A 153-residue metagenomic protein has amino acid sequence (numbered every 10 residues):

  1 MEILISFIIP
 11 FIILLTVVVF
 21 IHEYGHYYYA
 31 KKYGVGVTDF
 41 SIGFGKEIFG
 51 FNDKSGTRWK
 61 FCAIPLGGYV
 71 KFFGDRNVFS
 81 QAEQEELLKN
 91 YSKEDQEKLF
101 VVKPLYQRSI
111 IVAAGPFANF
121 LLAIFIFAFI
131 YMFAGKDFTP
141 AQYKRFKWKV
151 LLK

Functional and structural regions predicted by a protein language model:
M1-G34: Long, highly hydrophobic alpha-helical transmembrane signal-anchor segments
E2-S6, N119, P140: Internal amphipathic alpha-helical segments of the cytochrome P450 catalytic fold
K31-I126: Membrane-embedded helix-turn/re-entrant segments that form the catalytic/gating core of multi-pass membrane enzymes
F125-F133: Hydrophobic membrane-targeting alpha-helices
A134-K153: PDZ/PDZ-like domain segments forming the peptide/carboxylate-binding groove, activating on the N-terminal beta-strands
